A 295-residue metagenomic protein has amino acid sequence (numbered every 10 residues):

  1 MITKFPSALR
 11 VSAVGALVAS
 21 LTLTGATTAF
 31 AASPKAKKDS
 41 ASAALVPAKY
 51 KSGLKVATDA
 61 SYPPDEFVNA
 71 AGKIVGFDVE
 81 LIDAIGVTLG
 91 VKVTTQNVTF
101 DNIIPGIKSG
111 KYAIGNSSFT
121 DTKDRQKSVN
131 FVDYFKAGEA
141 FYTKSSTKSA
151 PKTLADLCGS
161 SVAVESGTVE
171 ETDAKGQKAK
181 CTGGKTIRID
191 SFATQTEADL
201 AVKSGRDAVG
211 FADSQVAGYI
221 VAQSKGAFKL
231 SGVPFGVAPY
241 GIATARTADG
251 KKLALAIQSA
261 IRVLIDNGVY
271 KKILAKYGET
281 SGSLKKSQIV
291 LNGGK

Functional and structural regions predicted by a protein language model:
M1-A32: Secretory targeting and sorting signals
A31-V46, K92, V169-I189, L230 (+1 more regions): Ligand-binding clefts/hinges and TM-proximal coupling segments of bilobed small-molecule sensing domains
A36-S118: Extracytoplasmic small-molecule ligand-binding "clamshell" domains of the periplasmic binding protein/Venus flytrap
A60, K136-T143, A222-S259, T280-K295: Periplasmic-binding protein-like
A60-P63, I74-V87, F119, A140-T194 (+3 more regions): Bilobed "Venus flytrap"/periplasmic-binding protein-like clamshell domains and structurally analogous long
I82-D83, V87-T88, S166-T168, I242-S281: Extended ligand-binding regions for polar small-molecule ligands
K92-D156: Acidic, polar ligand-binding/catalytic clefts
N102, S118-Q126, K175-G176, S204-V237: A ligand-binding cleft/hinge motif common to bilobed small-molecule-binding domains
